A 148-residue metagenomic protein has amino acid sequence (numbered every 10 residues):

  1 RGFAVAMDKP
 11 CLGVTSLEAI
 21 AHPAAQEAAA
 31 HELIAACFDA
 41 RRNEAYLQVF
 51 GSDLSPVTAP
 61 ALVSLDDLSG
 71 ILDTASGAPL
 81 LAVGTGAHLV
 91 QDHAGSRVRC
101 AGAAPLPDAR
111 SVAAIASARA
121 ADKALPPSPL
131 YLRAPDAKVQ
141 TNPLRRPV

Functional and structural regions predicted by a protein language model:
R1-K9: DPxDG-like acidic metal-binding loop motif
F3, I20-A24, V112-A116: Buried hydrophobic packing segments
K9-P107, A124, Y131, D136-T141 (+1 more regions): Surface "functional belts" at beta-alpha junctions
A103-A118: Short, flexible loop segments at boundaries between secondary-structure elements
R119-K123: Conserved donor-nucleotide binding/catalytic region of nucleotide-linked donor-dependent transferases
